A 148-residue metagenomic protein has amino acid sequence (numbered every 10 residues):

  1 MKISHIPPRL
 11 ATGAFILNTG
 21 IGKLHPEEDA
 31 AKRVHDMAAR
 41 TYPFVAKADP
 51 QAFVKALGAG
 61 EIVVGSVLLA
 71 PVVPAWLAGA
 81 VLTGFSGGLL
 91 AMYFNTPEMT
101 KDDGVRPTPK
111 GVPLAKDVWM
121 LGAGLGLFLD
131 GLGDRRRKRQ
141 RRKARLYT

Functional and structural regions predicted by a protein language model:
M1-V63, A70-T148: Membrane-interface extramembranous regions
